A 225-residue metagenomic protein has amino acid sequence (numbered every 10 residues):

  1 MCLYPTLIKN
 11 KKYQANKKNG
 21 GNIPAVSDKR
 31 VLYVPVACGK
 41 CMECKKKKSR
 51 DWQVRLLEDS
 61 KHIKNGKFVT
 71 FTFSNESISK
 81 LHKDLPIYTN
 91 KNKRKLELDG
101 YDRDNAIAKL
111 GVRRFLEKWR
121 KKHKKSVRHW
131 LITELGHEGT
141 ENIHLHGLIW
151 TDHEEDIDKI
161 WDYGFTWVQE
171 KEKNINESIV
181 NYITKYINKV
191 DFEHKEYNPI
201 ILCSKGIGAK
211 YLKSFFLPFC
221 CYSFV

Functional and structural regions predicted by a protein language model:
M1-E141, T151-V225: Right-hand nucleic-acid polymerase module
